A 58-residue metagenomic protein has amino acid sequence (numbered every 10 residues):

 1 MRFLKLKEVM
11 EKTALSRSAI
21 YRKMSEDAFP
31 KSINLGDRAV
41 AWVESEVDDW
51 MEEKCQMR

Functional and structural regions predicted by a protein language model:
M1, E8, D27, K31-I33: Flexible, active-site-adjacent loop/turn segments at secondary-structure boundaries
M1-A19, E46, E53: Polyanion-binding surface elements
L15-A19, P30-D37: Amphipathic, hydrophobic secondary-structure cores in small proteins
R22: Base-recognition residues in the alpha-helical recognition helix of bacterial helix-turn-helix
E26, L35, A39-M57: C-terminal structural segments of small proteins and small subunits
